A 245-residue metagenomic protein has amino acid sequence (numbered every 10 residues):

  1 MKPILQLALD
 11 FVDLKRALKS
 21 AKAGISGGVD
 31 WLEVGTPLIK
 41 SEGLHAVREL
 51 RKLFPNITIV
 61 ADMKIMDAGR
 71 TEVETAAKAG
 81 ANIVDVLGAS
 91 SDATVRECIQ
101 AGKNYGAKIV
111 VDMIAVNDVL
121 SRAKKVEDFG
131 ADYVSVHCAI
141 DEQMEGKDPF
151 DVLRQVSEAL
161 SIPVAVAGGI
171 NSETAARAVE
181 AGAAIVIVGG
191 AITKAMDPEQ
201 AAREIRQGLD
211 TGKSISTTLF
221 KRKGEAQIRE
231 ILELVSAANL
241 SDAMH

Functional and structural regions predicted by a protein language model:
M1-R70, V119, V126-F129, L232-N239 (+1 more regions): Conserved N-terminal beta1-alpha1 strand-loop-helix module at the mouth
P3-L9, L32-V34, I59-M63, V84-V86 (+4 more regions): Hydrophobic faces of well-ordered beta-strands that scaffold small-molecule active sites in alpha/beta enzyme cores
L5, A68-A159: Conserved anion-binding
F11-R16, T36-S41, I65-A68, S90-A93 (+4 more regions): Short, small-residue-enriched loops and turns at beta-alpha junctions that line or gate enzyme active sites
I25, A77, E127, V179-E180: Non-catalytic positions within long, well-ordered alpha-helices that form the structural scaffold/packing of enzyme
C98, V179, G190-T218: C-terminal helical cap(s) of enzyme catalytic domains, especially alpha/beta-barrels
D132-E199: Active-site/ligand-binding-proximal alpha/beta "capping" segment
T211-H245: Polybasic, low-complexity intrinsically disordered tails and interdomain linkers
